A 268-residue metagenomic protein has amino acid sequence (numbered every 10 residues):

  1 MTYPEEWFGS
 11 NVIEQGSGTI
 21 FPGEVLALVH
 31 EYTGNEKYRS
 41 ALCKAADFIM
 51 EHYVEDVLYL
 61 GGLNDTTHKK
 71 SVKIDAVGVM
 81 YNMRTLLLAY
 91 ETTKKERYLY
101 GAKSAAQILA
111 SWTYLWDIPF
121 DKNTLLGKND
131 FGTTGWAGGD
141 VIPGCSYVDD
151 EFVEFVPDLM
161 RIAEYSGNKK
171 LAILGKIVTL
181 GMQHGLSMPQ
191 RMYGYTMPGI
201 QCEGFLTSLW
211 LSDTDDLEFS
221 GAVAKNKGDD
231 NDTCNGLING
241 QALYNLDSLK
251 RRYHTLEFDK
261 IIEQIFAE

Functional and structural regions predicted by a protein language model:
M1-F21, V25, V29-Y32, E36-C43 (+6 more regions): Extended ligand-binding groove/face enriched in aromatic
E14-T19, I74-V79, Y147-V148, N235: Helix-start/N-cap signature of alpha-helical segments
T19, G23-L26, V79, M83-L86 (+1 more regions): TPR repeat positional signature
Y32, K44, R84-E96, Y100-L115 (+2 more regions): Terminal, non-catalytic domain-edge segments
L63-T66, K70-Y81, T85, A89-T92 (+1 more regions): A contiguous, well-structured "functional interface" segment within a domain
